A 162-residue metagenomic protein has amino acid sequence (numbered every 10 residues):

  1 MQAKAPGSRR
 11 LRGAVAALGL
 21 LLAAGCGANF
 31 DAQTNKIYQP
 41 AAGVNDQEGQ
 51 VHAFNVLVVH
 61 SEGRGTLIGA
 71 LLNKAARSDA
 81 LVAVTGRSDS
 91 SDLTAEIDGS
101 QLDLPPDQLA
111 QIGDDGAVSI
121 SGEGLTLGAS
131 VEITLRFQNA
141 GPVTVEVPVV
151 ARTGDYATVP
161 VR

Functional and structural regions predicted by a protein language model:
M1-K4, V161-R162: Short, intrinsically disordered, low-complexity terminal/loop segments
A3-A14: Bacterial N-terminal signal peptides that target proteins for export
A16-L20: Hydrophobic helical h-region of N-terminal Sec-dependent signal peptides in bacterial secretory/periplasmic proteins
L21-G25: C-terminal motif of bacterial Sec signal peptides marking the signal peptidase cleavage site
G27-A140, E146-R162: Compact, glycine-rich, soluble single-domain proteins
